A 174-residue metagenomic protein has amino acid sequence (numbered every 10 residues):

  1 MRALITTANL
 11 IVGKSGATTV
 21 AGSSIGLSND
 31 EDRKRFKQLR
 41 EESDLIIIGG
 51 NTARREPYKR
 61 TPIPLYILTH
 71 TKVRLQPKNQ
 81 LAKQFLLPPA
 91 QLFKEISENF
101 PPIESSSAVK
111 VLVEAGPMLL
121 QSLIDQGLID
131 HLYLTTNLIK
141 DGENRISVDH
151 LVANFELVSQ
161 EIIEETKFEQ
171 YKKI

Functional and structural regions predicted by a protein language model:
M1-I174: Enzymes that bind and transform nitrogen-containing heteroaromatic metabolites
